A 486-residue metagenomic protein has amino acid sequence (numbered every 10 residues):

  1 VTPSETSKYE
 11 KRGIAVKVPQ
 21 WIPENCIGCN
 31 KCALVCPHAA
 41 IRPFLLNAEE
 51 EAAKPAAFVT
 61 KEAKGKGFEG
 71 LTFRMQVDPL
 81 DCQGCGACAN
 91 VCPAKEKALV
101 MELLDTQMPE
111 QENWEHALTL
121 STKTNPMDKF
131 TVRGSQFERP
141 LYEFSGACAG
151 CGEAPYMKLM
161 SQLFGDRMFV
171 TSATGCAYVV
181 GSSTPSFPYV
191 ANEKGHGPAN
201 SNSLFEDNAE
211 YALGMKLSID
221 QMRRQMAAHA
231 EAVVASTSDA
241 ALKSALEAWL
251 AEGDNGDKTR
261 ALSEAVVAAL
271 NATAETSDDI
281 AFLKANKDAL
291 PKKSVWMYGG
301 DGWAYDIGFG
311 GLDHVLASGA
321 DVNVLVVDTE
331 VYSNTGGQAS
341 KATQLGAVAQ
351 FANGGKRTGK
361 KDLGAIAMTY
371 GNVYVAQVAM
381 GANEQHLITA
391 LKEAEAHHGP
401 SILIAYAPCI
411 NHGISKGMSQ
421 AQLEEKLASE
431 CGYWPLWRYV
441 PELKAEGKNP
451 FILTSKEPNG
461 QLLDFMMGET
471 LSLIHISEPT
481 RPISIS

Functional and structural regions predicted by a protein language model:
V1-Q20, G28-N30, L46-K64, Q76 (+5 more regions): Flexible inter-domain linker/hinge segments
S7, K31-E51, D78, Q83 (+4 more regions): Iron-sulfur cluster-binding cysteine motifs and their immediate structural context in ferredoxin-like electron-transfer
V18, A33-A40, R74, N90 (+7 more regions): Beta-sheet entry/capping signal
G134-R139, E143-A147, S203-L217, M222-D239 (+4 more regions): Conserved thiamine diphosphate
Y142-T174, Y178, S182-T184: N-terminal amphipathic, basic-rich helices that act as targeting or association modules
V180-G181, V190, S277, F282-S401 (+2 more regions): Thiamine diphosphate
P185-P198, L387-L473: Glycine/aspartate-rich loop-and-adjacent alpha/beta segment that forms the canonical ThDP
I474-E478, P482-S486: Single conserved hydrophobic/aromatic residue that forms the stacking wall/gate of nucleotide- or nucleobase-binding
